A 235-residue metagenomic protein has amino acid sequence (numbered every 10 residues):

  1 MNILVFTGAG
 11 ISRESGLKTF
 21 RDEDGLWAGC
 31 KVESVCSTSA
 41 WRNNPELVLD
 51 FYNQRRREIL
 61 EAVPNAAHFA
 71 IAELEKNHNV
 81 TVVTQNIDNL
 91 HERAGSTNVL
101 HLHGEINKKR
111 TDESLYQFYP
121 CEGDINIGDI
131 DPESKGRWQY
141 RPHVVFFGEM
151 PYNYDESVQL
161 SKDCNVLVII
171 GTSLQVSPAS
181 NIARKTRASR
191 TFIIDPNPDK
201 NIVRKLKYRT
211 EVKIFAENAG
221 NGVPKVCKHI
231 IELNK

Functional and structural regions predicted by a protein language model:
M1-K235: Conserved catalytic core of sirtuin-type NAD+-dependent deacylases
